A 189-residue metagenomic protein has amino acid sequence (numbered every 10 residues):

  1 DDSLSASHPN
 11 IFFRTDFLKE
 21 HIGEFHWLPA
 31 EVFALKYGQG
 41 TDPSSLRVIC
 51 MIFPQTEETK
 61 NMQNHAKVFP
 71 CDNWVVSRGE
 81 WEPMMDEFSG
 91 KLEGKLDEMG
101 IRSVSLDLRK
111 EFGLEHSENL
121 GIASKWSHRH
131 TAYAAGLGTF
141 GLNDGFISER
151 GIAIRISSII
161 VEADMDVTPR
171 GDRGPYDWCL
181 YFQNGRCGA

Functional and structural regions predicted by a protein language model:
D1-V68, D72: Non-catalytic, usually N-terminal nucleic-acid engagement modules in DNA/RNA processing proteins
A66-A189: Catalytic cores of enzyme domains
